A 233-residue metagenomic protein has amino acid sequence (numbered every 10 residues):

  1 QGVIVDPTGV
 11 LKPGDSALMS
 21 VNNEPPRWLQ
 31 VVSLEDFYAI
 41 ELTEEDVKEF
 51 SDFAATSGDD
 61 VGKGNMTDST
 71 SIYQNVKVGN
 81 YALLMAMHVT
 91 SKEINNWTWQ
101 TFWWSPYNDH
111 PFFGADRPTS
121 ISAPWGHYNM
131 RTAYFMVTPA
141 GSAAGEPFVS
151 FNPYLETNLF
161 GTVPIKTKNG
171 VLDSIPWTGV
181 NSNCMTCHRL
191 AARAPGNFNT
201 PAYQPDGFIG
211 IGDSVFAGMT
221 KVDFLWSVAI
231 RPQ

Functional and structural regions predicted by a protein language model:
Q1-N75: A domain-level signal for the mature, folded cores of soluble proteins
L34, N80-Q233: Sequence context surrounding c-type heme c attachment/ligation sites in exported
